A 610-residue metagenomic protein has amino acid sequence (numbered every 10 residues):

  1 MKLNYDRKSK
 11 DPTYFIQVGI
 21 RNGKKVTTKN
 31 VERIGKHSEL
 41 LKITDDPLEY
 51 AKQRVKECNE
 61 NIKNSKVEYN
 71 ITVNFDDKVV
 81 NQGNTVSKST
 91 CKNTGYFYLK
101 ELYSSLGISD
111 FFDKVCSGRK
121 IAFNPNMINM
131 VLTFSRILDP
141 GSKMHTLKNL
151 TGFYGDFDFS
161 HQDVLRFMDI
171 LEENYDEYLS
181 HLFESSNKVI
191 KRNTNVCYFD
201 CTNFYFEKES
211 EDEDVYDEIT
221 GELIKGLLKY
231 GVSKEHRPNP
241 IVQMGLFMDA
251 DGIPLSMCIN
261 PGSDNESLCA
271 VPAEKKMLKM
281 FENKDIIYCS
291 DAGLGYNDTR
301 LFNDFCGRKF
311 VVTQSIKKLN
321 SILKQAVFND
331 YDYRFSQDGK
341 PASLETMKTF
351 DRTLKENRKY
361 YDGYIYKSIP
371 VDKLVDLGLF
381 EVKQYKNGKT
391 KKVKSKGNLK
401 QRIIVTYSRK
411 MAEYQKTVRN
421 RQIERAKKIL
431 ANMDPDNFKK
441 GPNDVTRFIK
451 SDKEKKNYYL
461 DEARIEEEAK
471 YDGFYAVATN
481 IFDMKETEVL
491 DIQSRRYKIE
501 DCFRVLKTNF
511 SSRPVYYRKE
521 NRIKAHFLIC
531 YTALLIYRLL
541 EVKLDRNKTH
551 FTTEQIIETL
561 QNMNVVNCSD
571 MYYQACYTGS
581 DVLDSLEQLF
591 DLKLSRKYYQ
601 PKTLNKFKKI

Functional and structural regions predicted by a protein language model:
K2-E57: Short, surface-exposed polybasic/aromatic micro-patch for ligand or macromolecular engagement
L3, D11-P12, G23-T27, D110-I610: Anion-binding and metal-coordination hotspots
R33-D46, K56-K63, N74-T85, T90-F97 (+8 more regions): Poly-acidic low-complexity segments
I43, P47-N84, K88-C91, K100 (+1 more regions): Compositionally biased, intrinsically disordered linkers/stalks adjacent to structured regions
N59-M127, V131-K143, L147-T151: Extended, charge-enriched "interface" segments that sit outside catalytic cores
